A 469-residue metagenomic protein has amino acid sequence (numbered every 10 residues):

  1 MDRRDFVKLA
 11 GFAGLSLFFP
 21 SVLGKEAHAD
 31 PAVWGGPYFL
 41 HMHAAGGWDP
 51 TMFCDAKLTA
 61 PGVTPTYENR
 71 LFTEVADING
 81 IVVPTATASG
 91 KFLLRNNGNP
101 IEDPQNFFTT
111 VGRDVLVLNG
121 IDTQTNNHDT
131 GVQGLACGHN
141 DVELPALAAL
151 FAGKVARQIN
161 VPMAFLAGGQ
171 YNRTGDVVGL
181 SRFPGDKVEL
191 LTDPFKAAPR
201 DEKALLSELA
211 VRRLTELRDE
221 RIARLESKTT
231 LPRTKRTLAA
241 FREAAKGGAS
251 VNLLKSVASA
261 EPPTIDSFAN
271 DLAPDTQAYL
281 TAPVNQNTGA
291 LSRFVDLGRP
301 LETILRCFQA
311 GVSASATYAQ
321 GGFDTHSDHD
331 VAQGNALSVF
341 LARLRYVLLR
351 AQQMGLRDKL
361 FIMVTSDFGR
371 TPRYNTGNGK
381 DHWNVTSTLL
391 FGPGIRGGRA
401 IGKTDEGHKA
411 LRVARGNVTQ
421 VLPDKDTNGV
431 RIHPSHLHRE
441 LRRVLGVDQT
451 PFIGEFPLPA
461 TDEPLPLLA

Functional and structural regions predicted by a protein language model:
D2-A469: Ligand-binding pockets and gating/stacking loops
